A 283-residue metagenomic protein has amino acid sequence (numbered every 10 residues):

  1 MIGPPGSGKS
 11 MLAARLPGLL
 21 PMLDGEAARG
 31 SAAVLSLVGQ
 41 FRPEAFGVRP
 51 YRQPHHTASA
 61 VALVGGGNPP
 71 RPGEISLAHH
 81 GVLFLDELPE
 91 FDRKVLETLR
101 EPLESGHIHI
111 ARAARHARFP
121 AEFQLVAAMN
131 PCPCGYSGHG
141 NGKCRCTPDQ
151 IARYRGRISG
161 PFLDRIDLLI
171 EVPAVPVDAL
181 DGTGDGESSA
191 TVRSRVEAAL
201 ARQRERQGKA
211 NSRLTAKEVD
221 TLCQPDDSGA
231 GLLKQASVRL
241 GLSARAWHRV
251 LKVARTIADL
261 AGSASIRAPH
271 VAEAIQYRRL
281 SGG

Functional and structural regions predicted by a protein language model:
M1-I158: Conserved ASCE/P-loop NTPase catalytic core
P70, R93-G283: Basic, amphipathic alpha-helical bundle interface domains used for macromolecular binding and assembly
